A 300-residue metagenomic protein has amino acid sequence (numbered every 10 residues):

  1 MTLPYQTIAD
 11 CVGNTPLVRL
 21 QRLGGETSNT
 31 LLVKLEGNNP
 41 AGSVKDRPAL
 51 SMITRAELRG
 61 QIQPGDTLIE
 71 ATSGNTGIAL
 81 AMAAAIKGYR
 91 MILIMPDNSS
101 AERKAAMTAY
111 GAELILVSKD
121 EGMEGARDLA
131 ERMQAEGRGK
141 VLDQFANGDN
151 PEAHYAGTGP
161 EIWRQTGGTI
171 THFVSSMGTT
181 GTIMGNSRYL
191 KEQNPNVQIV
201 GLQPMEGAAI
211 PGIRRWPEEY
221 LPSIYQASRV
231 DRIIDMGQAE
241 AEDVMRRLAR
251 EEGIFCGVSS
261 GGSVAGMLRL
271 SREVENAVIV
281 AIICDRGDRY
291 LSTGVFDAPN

Functional and structural regions predicted by a protein language model:
M1-N300: PLP-dependent amino-acid enzyme catalytic core
